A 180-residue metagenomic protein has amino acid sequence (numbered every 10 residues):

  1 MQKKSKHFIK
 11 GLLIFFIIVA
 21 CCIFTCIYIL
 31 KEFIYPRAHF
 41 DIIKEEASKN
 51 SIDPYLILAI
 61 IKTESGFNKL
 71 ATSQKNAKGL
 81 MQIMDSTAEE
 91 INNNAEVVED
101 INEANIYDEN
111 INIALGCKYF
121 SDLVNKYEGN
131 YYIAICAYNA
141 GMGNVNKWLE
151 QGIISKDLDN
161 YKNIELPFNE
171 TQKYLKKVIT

Functional and structural regions predicted by a protein language model:
M1-C22: N-terminal Sec-pathway targeting helices
A20-L70, Q74, S86, N92: Export/targeting segments at the very N-terminus of extracytoplasmic proteins
I29-F33, K44-E46, K69-K78, V98-N110 (+3 more regions): Second-shell loop/turn segments in exported
I52-L70, I113-K118, A134-A140, V178: Short, functionally critical alpha-helical segments immediately adjacent to catalytic or ligand/cofactor-binding
K62, E89, K118-N125, G143: Short glycine/serine- and small hydrophobic-enriched flexible loop segments
F67, T87-V98, V145-G152: A short secondary-structure junction motif
K75-V98, L115-Y119, V178: Substrate-binding/active-site groove segments that recognize and process beta-1,4-linked N-acetyl-hexosamine
A134-T180: Catalytic and substrate-binding regions of cell-wall glycan-acting enzymes that process beta-1,4-linked
